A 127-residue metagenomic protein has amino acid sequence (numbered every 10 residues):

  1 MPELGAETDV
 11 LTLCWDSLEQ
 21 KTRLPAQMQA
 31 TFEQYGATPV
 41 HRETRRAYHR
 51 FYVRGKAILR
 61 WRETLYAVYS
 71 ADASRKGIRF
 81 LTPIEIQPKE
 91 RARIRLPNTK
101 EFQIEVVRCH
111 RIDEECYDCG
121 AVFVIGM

Functional and structural regions predicted by a protein language model:
M1-M127: Structured alpha-helical
